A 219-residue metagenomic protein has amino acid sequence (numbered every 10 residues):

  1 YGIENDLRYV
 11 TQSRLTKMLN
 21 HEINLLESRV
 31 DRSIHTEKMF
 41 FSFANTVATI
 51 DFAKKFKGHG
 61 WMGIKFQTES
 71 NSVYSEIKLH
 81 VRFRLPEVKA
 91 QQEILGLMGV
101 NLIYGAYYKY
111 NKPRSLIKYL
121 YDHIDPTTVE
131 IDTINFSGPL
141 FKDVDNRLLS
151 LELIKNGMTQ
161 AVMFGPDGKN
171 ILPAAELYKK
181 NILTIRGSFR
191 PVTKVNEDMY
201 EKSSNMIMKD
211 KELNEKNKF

Functional and structural regions predicted by a protein language model:
Y1-F219: Nucleotidyltransferase catalytic core that binds NTPs
